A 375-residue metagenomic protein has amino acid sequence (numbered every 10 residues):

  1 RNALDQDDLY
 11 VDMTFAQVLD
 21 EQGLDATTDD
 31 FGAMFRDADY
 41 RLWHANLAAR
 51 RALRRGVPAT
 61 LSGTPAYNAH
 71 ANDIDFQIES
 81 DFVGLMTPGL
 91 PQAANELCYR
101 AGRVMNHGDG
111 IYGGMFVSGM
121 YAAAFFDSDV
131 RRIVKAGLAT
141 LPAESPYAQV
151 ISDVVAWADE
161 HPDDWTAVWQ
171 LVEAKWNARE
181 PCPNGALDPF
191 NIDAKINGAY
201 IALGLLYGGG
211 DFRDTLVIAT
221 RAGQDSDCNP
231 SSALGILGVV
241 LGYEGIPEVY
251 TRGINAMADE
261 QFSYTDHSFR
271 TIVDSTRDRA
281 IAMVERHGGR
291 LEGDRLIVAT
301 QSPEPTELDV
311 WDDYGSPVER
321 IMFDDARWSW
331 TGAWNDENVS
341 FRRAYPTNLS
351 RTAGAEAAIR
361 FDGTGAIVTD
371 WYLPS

Functional and structural regions predicted by a protein language model:
R1, M34-A45, A101-Y112, L138-V150 (+2 more regions): Short, mixed-charge aromatic SLiMs
A3-H107, I111-M115, F126, R131: Active-site cavity-forming subdomains of large catalytic enzyme subunits
L19, F269-R320: C-terminal domain-closing interface element
E21-D29, L90-P91, S128-R132, G208-D214 (+2 more regions): Structural helix-adjacent loops and short alpha-helical linkers that scaffold large soluble proteins
L53-R54, T60-A71, S80-P91, Y99-M105 (+1 more regions): Accessory "access/gating" subregions that flank catalytic or transport cores
N106-D109, F116-S118, A122, Y200-E285: Catalytic phosphate/nucleotide-handling subdomain of diverse soluble enzymes
F116, L138-T140, I236, I254-A256 (+1 more regions): A glycine-rich phosphate-binding loop feature that marks nucleotide/adenosyl-phosphate handling sites
E307-S375: Glycan-recognition surfaces in beta-rich domains, encompassing non-catalytic CBMs and lectin-like receptor-binding
